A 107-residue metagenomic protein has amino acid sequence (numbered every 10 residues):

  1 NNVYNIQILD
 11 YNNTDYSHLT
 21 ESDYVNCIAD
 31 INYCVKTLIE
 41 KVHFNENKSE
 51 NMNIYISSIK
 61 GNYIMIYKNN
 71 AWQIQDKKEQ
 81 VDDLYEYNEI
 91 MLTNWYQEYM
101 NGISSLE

Functional and structural regions predicted by a protein language model:
N1-E107: Extended amphipathic coiled-coil helices
